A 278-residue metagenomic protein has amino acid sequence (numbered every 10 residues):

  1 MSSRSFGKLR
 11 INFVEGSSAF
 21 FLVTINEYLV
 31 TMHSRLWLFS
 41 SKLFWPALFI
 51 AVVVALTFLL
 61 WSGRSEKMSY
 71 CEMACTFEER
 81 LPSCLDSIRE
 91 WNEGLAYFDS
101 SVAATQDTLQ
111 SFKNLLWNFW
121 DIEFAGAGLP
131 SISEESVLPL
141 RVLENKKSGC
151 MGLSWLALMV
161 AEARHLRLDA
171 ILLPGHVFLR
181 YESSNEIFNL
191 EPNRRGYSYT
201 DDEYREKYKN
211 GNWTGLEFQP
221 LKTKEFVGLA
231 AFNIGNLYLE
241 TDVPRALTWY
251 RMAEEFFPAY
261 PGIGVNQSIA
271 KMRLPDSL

Functional and structural regions predicted by a protein language model:
M1-F6, T31: N-terminal basic, low-structured, amphipathic or hydrophobic segments
R4, T24-N26, S277: Intrinsically disordered, low-complexity segments enriched in proline/serine/threonine
F6-E15, A19: Short Gly/Ser/Thr- and charged-rich N-terminal loops/segments that act as flexible capping/hinge elements
F13, F21-L22, L29, S34: Short hydrophobic targeting helices and cationic amphipathic motifs that mediate membrane/organellar targeting
S41-L278: A structural boundary/capping signal
